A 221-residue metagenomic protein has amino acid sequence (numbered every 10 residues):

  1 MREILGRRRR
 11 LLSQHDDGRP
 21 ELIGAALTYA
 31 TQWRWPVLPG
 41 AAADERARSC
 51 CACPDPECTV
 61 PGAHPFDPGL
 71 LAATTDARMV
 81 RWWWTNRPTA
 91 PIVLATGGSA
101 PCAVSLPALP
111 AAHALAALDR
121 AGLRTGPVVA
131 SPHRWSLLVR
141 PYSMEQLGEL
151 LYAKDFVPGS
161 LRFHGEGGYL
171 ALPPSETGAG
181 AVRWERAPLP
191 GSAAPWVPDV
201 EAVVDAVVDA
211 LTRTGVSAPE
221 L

Functional and structural regions predicted by a protein language model:
R2-P132, Y142, P190-L221: Signature for HUH/AEP ssDNA processing cores
L137: Catalytic core of tubulin tyrosine ligase-like
Y142-L221: DNA replication initiation modules
